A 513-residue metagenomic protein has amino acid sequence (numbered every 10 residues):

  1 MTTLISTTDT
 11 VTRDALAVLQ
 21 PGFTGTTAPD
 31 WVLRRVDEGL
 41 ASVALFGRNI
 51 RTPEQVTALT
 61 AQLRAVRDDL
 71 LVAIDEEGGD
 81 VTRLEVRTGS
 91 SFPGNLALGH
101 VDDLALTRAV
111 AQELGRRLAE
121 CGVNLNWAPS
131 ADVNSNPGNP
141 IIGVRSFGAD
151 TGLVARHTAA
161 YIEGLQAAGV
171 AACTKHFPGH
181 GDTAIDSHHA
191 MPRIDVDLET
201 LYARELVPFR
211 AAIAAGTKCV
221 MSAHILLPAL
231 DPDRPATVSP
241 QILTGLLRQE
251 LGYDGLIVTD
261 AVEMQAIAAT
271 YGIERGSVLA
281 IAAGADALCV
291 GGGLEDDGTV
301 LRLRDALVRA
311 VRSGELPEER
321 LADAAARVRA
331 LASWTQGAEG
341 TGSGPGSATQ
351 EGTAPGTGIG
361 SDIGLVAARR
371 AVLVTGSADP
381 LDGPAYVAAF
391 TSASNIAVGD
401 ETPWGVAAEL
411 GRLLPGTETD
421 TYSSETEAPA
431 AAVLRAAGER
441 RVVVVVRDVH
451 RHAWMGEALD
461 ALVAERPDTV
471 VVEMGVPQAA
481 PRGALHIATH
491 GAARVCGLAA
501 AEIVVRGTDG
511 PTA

Functional and structural regions predicted by a protein language model:
M1-E38, A269-A513: Preference for extracellular/luminal or secreted protein segments
L16-A28, N95-A109, A190-A203, E263-Y271: Active-site mouth loops of central-metabolism enzymes
Q20, A44-L45, N126-W127, C173 (+3 more regions): Conserved beta-strand positions in the central sheet of alpha/beta enzyme cores
T24-T27, I74-T82, V86, V123-N134 (+3 more regions): Short glycine-enriched loops at secondary-structure junctions
R34-F46, E113-R116, E120-L125: Catalytic domains of carbohydrate-active enzymes, especially glycoside hydrolases
R48-D68, V72, D80-L84, A149-L316: Second-shell residues forming the walls of enzyme active-site clefts
T88-D102, S146-G148: A charged helix-plus-loop insertion that forms the helical arch/lid used to bind and gate nucleic-acid substrates
D102-V123, E205, G276-A282: Alpha-helical scaffold segments that flank or form the walls of functional sites
